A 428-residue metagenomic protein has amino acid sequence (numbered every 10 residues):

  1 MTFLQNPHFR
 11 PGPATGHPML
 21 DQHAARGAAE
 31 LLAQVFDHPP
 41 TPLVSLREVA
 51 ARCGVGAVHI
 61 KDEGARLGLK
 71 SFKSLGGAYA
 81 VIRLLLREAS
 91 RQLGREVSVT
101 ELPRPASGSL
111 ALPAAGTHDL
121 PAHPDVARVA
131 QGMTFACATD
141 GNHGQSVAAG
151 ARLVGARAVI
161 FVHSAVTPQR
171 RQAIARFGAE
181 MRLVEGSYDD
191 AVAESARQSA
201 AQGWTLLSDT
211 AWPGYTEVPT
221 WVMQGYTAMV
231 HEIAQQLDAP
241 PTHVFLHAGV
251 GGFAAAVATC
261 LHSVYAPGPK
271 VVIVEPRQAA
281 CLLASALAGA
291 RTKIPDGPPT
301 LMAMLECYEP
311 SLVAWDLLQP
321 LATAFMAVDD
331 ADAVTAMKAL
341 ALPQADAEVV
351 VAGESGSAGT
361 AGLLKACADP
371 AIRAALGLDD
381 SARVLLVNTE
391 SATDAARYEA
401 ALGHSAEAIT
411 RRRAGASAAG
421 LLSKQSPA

Functional and structural regions predicted by a protein language model:
M1-A428: PLP-dependent amino-acid enzyme catalytic core
